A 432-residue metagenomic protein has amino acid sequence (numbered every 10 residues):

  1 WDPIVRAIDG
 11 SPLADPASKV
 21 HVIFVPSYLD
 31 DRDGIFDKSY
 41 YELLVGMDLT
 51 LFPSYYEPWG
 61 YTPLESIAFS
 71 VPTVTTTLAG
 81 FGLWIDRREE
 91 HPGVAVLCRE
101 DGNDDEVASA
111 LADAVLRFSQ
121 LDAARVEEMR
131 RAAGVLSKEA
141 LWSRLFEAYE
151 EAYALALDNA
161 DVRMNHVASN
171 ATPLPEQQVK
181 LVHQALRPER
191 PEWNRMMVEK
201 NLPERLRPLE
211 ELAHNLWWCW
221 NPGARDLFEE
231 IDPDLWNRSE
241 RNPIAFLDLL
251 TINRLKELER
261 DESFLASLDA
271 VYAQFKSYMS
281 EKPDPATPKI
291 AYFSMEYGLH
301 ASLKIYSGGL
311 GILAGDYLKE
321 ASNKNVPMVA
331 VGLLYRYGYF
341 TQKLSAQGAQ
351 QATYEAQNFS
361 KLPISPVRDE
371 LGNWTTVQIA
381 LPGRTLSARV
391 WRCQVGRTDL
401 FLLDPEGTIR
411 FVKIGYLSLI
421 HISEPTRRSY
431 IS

Functional and structural regions predicted by a protein language model:
W1-E42: Nucleotide-activated donor-binding/catalytic signature segment of Leloir-type glycosyltransferases, i.e., the conserved
Y55: Aromatic "clamp/platform" in nucleotide-sugar-dependent glycosyltransferases that forms part of the donor/acceptor
G60-P63: Short glycine/serine-rich donor-binding loops of glycosyltransferases
P72-T76, G82: Short hydrophobic beta-strand element within catalytic cores of glycosyltransferases and related nucleotide-activated
C98-M196: C-terminal amphipathic helix plus adjacent low-complexity, charged tail appended to glycosyltransferase catalytic
V179-K282: Extended, charge-enriched "interface" segments that sit outside catalytic cores
I420-I431: Residue-level detector of conserved catalytic or cofactor/ligand-binding positions in enzyme active sites
